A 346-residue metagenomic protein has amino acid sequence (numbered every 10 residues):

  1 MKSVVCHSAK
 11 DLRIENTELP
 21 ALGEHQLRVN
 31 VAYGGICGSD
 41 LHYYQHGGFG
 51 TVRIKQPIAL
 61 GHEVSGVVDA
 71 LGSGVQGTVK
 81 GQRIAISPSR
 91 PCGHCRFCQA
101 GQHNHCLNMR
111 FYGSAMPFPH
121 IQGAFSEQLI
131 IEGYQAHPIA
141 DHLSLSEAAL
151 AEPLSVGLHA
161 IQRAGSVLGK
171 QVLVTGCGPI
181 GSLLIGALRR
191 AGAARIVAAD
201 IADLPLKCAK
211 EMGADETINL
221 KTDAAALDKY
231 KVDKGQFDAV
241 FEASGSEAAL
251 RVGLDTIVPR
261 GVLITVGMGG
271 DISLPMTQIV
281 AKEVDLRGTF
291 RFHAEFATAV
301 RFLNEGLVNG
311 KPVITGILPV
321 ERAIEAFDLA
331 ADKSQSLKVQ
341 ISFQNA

Functional and structural regions predicted by a protein language model:
S3, R251-D255, H293, A297-A346: C-terminal hydrophobic helical "lid"/dimerization subdomain of Rossmann-like NAD(P)H-dependent oxidoreductases
V5-A21, G38-A70, A85-S87, C106-Q122: N-terminal glycine-rich cofactor-binding segment
P20-G34, F49-Q99, A140-L143: Glycine-rich beta-strand-centered segment in the early N-terminal region that forms part of a ligand/cofactor-binding
H94-T175: NAD(P)H dinucleotide-binding glycine-rich loop of Rossmann-like/cofactor-binding domains, especially the beta1-alpha1
V174-C177, R189-V252: Adenosine-nucleotide cofactor-binding segment
G181-S182: N-terminal Rossmann-fold NAD(P) dinucleotide-binding loop
G261: Glycine-centered, small-residue-biased loops immediately flanking beta-strands in adenine/cofactor-binding cores
G267-E283: Rossmann-fold NAD(P)-binding glycine/threonine-rich loop
